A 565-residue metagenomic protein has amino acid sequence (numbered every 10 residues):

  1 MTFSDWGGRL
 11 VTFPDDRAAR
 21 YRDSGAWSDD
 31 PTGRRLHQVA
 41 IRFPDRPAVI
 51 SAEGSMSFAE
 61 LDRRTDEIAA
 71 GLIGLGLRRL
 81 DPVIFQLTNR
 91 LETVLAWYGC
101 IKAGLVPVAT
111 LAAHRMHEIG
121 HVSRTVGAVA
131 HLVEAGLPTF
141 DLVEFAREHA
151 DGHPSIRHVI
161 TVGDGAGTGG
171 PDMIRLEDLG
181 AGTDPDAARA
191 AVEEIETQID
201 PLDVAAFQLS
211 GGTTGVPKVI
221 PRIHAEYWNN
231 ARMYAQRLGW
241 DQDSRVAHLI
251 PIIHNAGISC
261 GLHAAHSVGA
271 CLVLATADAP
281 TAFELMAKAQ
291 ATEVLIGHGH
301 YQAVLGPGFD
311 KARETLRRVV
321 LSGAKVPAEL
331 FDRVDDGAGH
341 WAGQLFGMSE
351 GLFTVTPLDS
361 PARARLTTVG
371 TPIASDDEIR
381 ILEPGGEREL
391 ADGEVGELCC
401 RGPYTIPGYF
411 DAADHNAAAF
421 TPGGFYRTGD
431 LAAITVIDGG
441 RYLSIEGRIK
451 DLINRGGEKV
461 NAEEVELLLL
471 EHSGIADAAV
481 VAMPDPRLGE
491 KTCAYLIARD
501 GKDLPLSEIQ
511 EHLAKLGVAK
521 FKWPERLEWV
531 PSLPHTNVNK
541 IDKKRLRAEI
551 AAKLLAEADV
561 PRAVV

Functional and structural regions predicted by a protein language model:
M1, L105-D178, D500-K502: Structural core segment of the AMP-binding/adenylate-forming
A26-G33, H37, D45-R90, V94-Y98 (+3 more regions): Conserved AMP-binding/adenylate-forming core of the ANL superfamily
S57-A59, E196-Q198, D203-N229: Conserved AMP-binding A3 loop
H114-R124, H131-V133, G347, G402 (+6 more regions): AMP-binding/adenylate-forming catalytic core of the ANL superfamily
T161-V162, V518-K540, D559-V565: AMP-binding/adenylate-forming catalytic domain of the ANL superfamily
D178, A291-I296, L305-A364, A374 (+2 more regions): Gly/Ser/Thr-rich phosphate-binding loop
W228-R245, I253-E293, P307: Conserved AMP-binding/adenylation subdomain of ANL enzymes
P372-D376, G386-A419, V460: Conserved ATP/PPi-binding loop(s) of AMP-dependent carboxylate-activating enzymes
